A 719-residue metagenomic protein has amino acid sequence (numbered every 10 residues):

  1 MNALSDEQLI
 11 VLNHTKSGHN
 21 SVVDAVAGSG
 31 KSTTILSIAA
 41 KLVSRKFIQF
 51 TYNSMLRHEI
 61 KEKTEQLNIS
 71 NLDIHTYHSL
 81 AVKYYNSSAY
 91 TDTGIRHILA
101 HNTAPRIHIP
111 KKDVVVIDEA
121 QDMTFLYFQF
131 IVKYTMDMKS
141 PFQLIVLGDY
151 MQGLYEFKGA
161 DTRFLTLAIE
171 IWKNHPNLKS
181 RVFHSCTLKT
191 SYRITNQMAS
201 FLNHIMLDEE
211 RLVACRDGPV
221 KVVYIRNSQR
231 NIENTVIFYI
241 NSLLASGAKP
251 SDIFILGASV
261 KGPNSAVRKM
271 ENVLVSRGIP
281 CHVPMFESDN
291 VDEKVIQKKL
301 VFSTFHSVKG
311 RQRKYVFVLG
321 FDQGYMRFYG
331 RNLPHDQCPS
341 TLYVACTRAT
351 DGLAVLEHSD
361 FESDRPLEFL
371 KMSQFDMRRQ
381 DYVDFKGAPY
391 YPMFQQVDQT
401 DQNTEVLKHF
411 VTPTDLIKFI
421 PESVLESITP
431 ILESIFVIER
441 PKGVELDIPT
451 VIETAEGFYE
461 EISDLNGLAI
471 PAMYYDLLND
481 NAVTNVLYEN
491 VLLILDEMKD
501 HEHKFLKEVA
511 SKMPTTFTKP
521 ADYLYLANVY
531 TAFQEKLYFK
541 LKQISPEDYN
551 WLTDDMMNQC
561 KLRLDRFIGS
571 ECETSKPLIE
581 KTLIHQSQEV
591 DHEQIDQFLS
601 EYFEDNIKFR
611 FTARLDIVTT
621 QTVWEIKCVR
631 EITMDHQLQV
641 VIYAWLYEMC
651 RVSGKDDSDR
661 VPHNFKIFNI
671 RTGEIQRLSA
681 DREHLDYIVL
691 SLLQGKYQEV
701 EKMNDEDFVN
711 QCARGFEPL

Functional and structural regions predicted by a protein language model:
L4-L9, S17-E59, H78-L80, V114 (+4 more regions): Conserved helicase motor core of SF1/SF2 NTP-dependent helicases
T51-N53, H58-E59, T64-A100, S303: Inter-Walker segment of RecA-like/P-loop motor cores
S70-H75, V275-D289: Conserved RecA-like helicase motor-core motifs
G310, G569-T574, D591-I595, L599-Y602 (+1 more regions): Metal-dependent nuclease catalytic regions and adjoining charged, substrate-binding loops involved in nucleic-acid end
D322-Y325, E625-D635, C650: Short beta-strand-loop-alpha-helix junction that forms the active-site gateway of nucleic-acid-processing nucleases
P339-L353, M634-I667, R671: Metal-dependent nuclease catalytic cores in nucleic-acid-processing enzymes, especially RNase H-like/related
F385-R614: Metal-dependent nuclease catalytic cores that hydrolyze phosphodiester bonds in DNA/RNA, characterized by
A613-R630, Y643: Conserved catalytic cores of phosphodiester-cleaving nucleases, focusing on short active-site segments
